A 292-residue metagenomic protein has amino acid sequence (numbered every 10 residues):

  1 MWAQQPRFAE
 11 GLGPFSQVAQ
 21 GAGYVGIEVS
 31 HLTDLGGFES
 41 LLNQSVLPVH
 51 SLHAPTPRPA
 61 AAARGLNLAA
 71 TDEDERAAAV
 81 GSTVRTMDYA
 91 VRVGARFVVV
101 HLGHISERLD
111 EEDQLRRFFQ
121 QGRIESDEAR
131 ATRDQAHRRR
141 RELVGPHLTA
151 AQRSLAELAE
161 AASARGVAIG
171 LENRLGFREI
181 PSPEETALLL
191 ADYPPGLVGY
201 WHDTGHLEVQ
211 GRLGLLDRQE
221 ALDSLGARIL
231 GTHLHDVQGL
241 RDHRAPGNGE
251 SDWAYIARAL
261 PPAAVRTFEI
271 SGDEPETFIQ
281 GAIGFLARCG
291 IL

Functional and structural regions predicted by a protein language model:
M1, I27-V29, V49-A54, V98-V100 (+4 more regions): Hydrophobic faces of well-ordered beta-strands that scaffold small-molecule active sites in alpha/beta enzyme cores
M1-R85, V91-A95, Q120-S126, G199 (+2 more regions): N-terminal pre-domain/capping segments
Q5-Q20, L35, R85-R96, L109-D110 (+2 more regions): Histidine-acidic metal/acid-base catalytic patches
L32, P55, G103, V237 (+1 more regions): Flexible loop residues that form catalytic and substrate-binding hotspots at small-molecule/glycan-binding clefts
V46-R58, Q152-L158, A162, D192-Y193 (+1 more regions): Alpha-helix-loop-beta-strand connector modules within alpha/beta enzyme cores
P57, G176, L207: Active-site loop signature of alpha/beta-hydrolase-fold enzymes
A63-R64, R130-Q135, T232-D236: Short, basic/glycine-rich phosphate-binding loops at helix/coil junctions that contact nucleotide phosphates
A69-G199: Active-site acidic/histidine proton-transfer and metal-coordination neighborhood in alpha/beta enzyme cores
